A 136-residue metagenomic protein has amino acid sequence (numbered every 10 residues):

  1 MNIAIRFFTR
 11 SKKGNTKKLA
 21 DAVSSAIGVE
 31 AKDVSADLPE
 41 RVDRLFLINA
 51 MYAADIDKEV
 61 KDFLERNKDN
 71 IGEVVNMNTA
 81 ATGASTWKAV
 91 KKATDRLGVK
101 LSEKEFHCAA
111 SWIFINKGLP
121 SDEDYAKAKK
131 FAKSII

Functional and structural regions predicted by a protein language model:
I3-E30, R41-I136: FMN-binding flavodoxin-like domain, especially the glycine-rich phosphate-binding loop
S35-R41: Short amphipathic alpha-helix with an adjacent loop that forms part of the alpha/beta core around
